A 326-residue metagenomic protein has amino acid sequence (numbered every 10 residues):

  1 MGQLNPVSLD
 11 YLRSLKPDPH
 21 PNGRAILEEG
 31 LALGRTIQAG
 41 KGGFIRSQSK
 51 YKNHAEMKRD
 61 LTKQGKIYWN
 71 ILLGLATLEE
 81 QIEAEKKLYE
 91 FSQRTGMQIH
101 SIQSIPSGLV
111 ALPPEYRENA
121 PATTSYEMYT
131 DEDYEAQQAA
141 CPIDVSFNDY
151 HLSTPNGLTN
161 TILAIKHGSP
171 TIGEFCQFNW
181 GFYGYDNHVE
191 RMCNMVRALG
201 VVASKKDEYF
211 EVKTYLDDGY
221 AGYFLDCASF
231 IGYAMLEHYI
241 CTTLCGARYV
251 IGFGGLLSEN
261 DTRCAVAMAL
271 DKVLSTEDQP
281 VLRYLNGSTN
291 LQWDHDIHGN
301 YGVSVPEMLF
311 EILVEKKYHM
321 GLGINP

Functional and structural regions predicted by a protein language model:
M1-R35: Intrinsically disordered, low-structural-confidence terminal and linker regions
N5, L9, L15-K16, H20 (+5 more regions): Short, structured coil/loop segments at alpha-helix boundaries
L27-K205, Y209-C227: Active-site beta->alpha loop and helix N-cap motifs at the rims of alpha/beta catalytic domains
W180-N325: Catalytic alpha/beta core domains of metabolic enzymes, predominantly
